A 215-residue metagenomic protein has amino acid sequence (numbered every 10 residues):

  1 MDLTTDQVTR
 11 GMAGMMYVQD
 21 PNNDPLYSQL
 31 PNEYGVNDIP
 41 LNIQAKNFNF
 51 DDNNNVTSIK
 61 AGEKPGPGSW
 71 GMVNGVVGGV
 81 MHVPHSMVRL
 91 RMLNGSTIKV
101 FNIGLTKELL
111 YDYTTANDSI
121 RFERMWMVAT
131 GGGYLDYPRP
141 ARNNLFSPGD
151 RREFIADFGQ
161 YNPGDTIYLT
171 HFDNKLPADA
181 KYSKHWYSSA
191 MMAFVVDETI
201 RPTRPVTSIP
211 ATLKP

Functional and structural regions predicted by a protein language model:
M1-Y27: Hydrophobic or amphipathic alpha-helical targeting/insertion segments
G11, V36-D38, M87, I98: Extracytoplasmic
P21-I39, T199-P215: Low-complexity, Pro/Ser/Thr- and charge-rich linker/hinge segments at domain boundaries
P25-Y27, E33, F48-V56: Surface-exposed, gly/pro-biased binding rims or lids
I43, N49-K214: Histidine- and aromatic-rich segments of cupredoxin/plastocyanin-like copper-binding domains
